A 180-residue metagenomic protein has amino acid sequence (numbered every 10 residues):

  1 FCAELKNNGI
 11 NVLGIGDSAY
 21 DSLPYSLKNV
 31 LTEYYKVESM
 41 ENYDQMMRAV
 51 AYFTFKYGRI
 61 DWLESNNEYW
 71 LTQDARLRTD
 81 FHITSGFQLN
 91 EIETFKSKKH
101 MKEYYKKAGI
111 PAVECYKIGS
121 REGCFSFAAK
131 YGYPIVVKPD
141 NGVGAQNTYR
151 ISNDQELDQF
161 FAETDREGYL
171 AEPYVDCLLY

Functional and structural regions predicted by a protein language model:
F1-K6, K102, F125, D158-F161: Short amphipathic alpha-helical segments and helix-helix/interface helices
F1-N90, E122: ATP-binding N-terminal substructure of ATP-dependent carboxylate-amine bond-forming enzymes
A19, N141-V143, V175-L179: Glycine-rich beta-alpha junction loops
F53-I60, A129-Y131, D165-E167: Glycine-rich phosphate-binding loop signature in dinucleotide/nucleotide-binding domains
L71-D74, M101, L157: A general structural signal for well-ordered alpha-helical segments in protein cores
R78-T148: A conserved helix-loop-beta module that forms one wall/lid of the active-site cleft in ATP-utilizing catalytic domains
P111-V113, P134-V137, T148-Y180: Conserved ATP-binding module of the ATP-grasp superfamily
